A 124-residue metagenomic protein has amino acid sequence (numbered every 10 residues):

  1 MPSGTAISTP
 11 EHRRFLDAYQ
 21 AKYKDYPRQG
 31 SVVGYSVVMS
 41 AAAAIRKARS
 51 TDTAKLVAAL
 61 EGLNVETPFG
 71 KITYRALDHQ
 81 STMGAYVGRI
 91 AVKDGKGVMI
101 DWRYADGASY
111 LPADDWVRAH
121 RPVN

Functional and structural regions predicted by a protein language model:
M1-Y35, R46-T51, M99-N124: Extracellular/periplasmic periplasmic-binding protein-like sensory domains
D17-Q20, E61, A91: Class I S-adenosyl-L-methionine
R28-V37, G70-A76: Short catalytic/ligand-gating loop segments at beta-alpha or beta-beta junctions within enzyme catalytic domains
Y35-M39, A54, S81-T82: A structural signal for well-ordered alpha-helical segments within the folded catalytic domains of diverse enzymes
D52-F69: Short, well-structured alpha-helical segments that form the helix of a local strand-helix-strand
N64, P68-N124: Solvent-exposed, acidic/polar segments of extracytosolic/periplasmic ligand-binding ectodomains
